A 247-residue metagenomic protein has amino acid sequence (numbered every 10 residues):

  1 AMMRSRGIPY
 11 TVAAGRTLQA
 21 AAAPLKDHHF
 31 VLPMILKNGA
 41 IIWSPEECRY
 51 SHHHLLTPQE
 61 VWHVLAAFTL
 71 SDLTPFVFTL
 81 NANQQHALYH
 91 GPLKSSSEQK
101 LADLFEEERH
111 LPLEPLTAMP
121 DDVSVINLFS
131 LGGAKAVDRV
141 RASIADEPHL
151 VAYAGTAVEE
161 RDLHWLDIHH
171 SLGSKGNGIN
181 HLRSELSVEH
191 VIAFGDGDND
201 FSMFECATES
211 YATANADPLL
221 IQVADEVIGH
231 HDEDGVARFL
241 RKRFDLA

Functional and structural regions predicted by a protein language model:
A1-I8, H53-W62, L113, H170-S184 (+1 more regions): Short, acidic loop-to-helix structural element flanking the phosphoryl-transfer center in phosphate-processing enzymes
A1-K100: Active-site phosphate-binding/coordination module
M3, F68, I144-A145, R183 (+1 more regions): A generic structural signal for well-ordered alpha-helical segments
A23-D27, R139-R141, C206: A short acidic, amphipathic alpha-helical/loop segment
H28-F30, N38, E147-P148, C206-A207 (+1 more regions): Short, structured coil segments at secondary-structure junctions
G39, T156, A214-P218: Short, polar loop motifs at secondary-structure junctions
F78-F194, D198, M203: Conserved acidic, metal-coordinating active-site core of Asp-based, Mg2+-dependent phosphoryl-transfer enzymes
W165-A247: Mg2+-dependent phosphoryl-transfer enzymes with acidic/Ser/Thr/Gly-rich catalytic loops
